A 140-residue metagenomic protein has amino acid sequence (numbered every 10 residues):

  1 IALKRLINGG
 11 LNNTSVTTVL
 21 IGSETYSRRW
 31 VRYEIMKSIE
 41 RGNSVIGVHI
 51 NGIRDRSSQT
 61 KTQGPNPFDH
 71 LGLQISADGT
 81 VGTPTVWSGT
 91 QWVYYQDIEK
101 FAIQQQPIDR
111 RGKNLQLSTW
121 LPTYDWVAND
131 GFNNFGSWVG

Functional and structural regions predicted by a protein language model:
I1, R56-G140: C-terminal interaction surface of TIR/SEFIR-family domains
I1-I7: Glycine-rich, highly charged phosphate/nucleotide-binding loops
G10-E40, S44-R54: Conserved beta-strand-loop-alpha-helix hinge of the TIR/SEFIR fold
